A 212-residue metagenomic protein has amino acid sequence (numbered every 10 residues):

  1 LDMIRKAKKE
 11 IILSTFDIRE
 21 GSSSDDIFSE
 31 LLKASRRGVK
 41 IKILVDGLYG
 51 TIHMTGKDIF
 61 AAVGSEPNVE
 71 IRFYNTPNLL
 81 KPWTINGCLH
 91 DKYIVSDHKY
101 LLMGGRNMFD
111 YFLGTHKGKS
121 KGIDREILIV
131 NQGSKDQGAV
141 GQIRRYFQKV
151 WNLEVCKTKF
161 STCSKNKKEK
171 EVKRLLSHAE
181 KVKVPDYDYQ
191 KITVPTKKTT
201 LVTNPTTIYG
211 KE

Functional and structural regions predicted by a protein language model:
L1-R72, N78-D91, S96-E212: Charged, low-complexity intrinsically disordered terminal segments
